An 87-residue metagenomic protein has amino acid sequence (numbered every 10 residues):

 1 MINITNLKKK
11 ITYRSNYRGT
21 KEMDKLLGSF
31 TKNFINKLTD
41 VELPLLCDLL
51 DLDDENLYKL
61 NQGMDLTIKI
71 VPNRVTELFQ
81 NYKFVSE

Functional and structural regions predicted by a protein language model:
I2-E87: Positively charged, polar, low-complexity stretches
